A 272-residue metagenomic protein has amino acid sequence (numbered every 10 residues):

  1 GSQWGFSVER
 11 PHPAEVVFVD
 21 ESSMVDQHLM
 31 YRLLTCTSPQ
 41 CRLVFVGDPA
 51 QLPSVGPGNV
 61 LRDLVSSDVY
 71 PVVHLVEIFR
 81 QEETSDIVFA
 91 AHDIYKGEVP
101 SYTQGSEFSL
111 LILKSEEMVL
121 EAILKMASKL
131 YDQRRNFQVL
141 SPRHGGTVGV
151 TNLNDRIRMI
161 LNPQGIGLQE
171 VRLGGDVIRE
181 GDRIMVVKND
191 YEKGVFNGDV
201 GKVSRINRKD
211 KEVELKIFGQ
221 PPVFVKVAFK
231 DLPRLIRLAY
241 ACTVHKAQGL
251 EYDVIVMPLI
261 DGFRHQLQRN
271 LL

Functional and structural regions predicted by a protein language model:
G1-C36, E77-I78, I87, K96: Conserved P-loop NTPase motor core of helicases/translocases
P11-A14, S38-Q40, R134, G181 (+2 more regions): Short loop/turn elements that form and flank the Walker-type P-loop nucleotide-binding site in RecA-like NTPase cores
A14-V25, P49-A50, A247, Y252 (+1 more regions): Conserved Walker B
V16-D20, V44, L140, M185 (+1 more regions): Structural motif
E21-L33, P49-N59, Q266-L267: Conserved ATPase-coupling elements of RecA-like P-loop NTPase cores
S22-M24, A50, R80, H144-G146 (+5 more regions): Short, glycine-/Ser/Thr-/acidic-enriched flexible segments
C36-P39, V46-K193, S204: Conserved helicase motor core of P-loop NTPases
K96, D199-L272: C-terminal accessory regions
